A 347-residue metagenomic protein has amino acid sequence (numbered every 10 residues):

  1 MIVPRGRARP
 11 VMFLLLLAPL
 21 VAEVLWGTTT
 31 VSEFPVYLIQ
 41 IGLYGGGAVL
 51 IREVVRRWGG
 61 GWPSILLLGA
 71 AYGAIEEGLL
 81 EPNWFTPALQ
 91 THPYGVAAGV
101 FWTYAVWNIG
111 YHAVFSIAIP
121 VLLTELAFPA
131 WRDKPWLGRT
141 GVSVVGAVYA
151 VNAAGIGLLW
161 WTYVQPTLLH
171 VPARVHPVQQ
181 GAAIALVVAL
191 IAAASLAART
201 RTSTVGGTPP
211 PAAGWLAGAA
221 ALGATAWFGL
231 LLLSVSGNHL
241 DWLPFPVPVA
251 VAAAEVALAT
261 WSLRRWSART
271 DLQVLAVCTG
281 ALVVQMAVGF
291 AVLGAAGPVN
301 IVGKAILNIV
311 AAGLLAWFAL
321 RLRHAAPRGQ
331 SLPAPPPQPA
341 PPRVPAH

Functional and structural regions predicted by a protein language model:
M1-F13, P211-A213: N-terminal membrane topogenic signal
L17-V24, A71-G78, A150-L159, L222-L231 (+1 more regions): Aromatic-anchored segments of alpha-helical transmembrane domains
V24-P35, V292-V299: Short, hydrophobic transmembrane alpha-helix segments
Q40-E53: Central hydrophobic cores of alpha-helical transmembrane segments in multi-pass inner-membrane proteins across all
I75-T103: Membrane-interface helix-loop-helix modules in multi-pass inner-membrane proteins
V96-Y111, A173-G181: Short aromatic-rich membrane-water interface segments that cap or initiate transmembrane helices in multi-pass membrane
G138-Y149, P172-A183, R201-L222: Membrane-water interface at loop-to-transmembrane-helix junctions
R201-H347: Extended, charged low-complexity segments that frequently continue into or abut oligomerization scaffolds
